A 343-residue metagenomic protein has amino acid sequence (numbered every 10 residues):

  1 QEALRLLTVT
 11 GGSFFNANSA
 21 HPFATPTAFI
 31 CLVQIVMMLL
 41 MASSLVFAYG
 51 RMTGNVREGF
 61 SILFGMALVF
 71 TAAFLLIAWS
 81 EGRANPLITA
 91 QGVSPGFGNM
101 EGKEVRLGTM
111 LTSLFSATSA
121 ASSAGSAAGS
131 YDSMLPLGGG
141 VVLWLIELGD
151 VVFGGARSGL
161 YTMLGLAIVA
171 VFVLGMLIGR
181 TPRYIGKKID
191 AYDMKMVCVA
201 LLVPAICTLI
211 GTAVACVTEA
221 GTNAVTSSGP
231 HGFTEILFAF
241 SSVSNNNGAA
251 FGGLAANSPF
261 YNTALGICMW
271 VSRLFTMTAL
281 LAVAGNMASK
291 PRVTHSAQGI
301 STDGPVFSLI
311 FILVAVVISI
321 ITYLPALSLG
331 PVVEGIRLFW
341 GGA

Functional and structural regions predicted by a protein language model:
Q1-A343: Membrane-proximal intracellular helices of multi-pass ion channels
